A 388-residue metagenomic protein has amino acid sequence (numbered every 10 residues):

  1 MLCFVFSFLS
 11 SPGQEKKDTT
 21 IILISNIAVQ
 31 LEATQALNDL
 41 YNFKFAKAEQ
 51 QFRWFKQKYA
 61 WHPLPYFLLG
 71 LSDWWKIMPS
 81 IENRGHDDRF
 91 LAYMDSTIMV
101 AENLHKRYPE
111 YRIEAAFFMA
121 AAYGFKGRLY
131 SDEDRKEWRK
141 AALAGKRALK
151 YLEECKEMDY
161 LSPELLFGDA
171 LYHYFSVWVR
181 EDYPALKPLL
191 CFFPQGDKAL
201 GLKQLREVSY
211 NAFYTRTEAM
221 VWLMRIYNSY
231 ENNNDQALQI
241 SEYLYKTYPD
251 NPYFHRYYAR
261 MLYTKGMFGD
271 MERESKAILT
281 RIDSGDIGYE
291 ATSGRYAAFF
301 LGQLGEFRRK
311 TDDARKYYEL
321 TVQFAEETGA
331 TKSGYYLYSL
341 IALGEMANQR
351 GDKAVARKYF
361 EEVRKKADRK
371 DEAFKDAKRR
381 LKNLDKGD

Functional and structural regions predicted by a protein language model:
E15-T20, S25-L31, D39-Q50, L69-P163 (+3 more regions): Short coil/linker segments at helix-helix boundaries
F43, K136, G196, E231-N232 (+3 more regions): Residue-level detector of the short coil/turn that links helix A to helix B within each tetratricopeptide repeat
Q57, I98-M99, L149-E153, K203-L205 (+6 more regions): Amphipathic alpha-helical segments of tetratricopeptide repeats
A60, P109-E110, D159-L161, F213-Y214 (+3 more regions): Short coil turns that delineate tetratricopeptide repeat
P65, A115, L165, A219 (+6 more regions): TPR alpha-solenoid repeat register
A219-S229, R260-D270, K276-L279, D283 (+2 more regions): Alpha-helical adaptor scaffolds
S339, K353-D388: Terminal, low-structured helical/coil segments at or just beyond the last alpha-helical repeat
